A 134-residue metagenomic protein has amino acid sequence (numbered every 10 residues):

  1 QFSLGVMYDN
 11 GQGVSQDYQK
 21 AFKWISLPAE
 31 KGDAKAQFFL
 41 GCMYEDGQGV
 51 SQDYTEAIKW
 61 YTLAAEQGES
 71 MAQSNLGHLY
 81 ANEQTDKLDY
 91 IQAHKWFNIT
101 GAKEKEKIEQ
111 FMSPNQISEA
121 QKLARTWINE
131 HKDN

Functional and structural regions predicted by a protein language model:
Q1-N10, F39-D46, N75-N82, E106-K107: Hydrophobic face of amphipathic alpha-helices that form TPR/SEL1-like repeat modules and related alpha-solenoid
Y8, Q12-Q16, E30, Y44-Q52 (+4 more regions): Short coil/turn and helix-start
L27-P28, L63-A64, T100: Canonical positions in the second alpha-helix
G101-N134: Terminal, low-structured helical/coil segments at or just beyond the last alpha-helical repeat
